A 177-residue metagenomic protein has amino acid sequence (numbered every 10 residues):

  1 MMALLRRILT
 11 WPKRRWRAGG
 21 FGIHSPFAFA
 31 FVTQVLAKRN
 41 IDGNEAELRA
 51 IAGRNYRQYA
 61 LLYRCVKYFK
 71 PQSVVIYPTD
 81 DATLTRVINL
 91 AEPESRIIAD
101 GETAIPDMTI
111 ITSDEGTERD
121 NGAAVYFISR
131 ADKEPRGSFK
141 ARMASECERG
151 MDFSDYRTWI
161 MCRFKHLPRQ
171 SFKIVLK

Functional and structural regions predicted by a protein language model:
M1-I110, D114-G122, D132-K177: A short alpha-helical cap/connector motif
Y126-S129: Short beta-strand/loop segment that forms part of the nucleotide-sugar
